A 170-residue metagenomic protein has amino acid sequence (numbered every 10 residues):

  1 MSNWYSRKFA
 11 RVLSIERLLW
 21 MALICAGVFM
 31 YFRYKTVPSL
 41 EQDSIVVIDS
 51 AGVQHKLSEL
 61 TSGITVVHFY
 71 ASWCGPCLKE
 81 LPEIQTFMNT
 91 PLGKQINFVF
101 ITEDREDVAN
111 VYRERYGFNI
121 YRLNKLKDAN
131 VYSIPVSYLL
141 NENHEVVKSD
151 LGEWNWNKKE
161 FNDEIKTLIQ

Functional and structural regions predicted by a protein language model:
M1-I48, Q170: N-terminal targeting signals for export/organelle localization
S44-T65: A short beta-strand-turn-helix
G63-T65, F69-W73, S133: Short pre-active-site segment immediately N-terminal to redox-active cysteine/selenocysteine motifs in thiol-based
F69-T86: Conserved redox-active cysteine motifs that mediate thiol-disulfide chemistry, especially di-cysteine Cys-X(1-2)-Cys
T90-Q95, Y116: Short helix-capping segments at alpha-helix termini
V99, N110-N143: Short, internal strand/loop/helix patches that form the active-site neighborhood or redox-interaction surface
E103-D107: Short, polar loop motifs at secondary-structure junctions
E142-Q170: Thiol-/selenol-based redox modules, centered on thioredoxin-like and closely related oxidoreductase domains
